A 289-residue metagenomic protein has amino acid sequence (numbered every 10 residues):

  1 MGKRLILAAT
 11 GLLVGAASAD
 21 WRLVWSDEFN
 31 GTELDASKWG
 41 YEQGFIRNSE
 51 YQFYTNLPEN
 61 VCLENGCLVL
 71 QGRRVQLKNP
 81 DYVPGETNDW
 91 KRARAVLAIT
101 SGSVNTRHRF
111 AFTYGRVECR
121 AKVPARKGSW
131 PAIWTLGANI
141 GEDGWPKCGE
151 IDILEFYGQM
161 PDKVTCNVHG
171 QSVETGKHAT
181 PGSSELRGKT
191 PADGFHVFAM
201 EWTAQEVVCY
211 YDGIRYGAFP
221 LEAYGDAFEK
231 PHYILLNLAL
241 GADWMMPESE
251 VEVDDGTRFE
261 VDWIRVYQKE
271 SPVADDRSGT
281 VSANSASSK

Functional and structural regions predicted by a protein language model:
M1-I6: Bacterial N-terminal signal peptides that target proteins for export
L7-A8, K269: General helical structural elements
T10-S18: Hydrophobic h-region of N-terminal signal peptides that target proteins for export in Gram-negative bacteria
A19-S285, K289: GH16 jelly-roll
